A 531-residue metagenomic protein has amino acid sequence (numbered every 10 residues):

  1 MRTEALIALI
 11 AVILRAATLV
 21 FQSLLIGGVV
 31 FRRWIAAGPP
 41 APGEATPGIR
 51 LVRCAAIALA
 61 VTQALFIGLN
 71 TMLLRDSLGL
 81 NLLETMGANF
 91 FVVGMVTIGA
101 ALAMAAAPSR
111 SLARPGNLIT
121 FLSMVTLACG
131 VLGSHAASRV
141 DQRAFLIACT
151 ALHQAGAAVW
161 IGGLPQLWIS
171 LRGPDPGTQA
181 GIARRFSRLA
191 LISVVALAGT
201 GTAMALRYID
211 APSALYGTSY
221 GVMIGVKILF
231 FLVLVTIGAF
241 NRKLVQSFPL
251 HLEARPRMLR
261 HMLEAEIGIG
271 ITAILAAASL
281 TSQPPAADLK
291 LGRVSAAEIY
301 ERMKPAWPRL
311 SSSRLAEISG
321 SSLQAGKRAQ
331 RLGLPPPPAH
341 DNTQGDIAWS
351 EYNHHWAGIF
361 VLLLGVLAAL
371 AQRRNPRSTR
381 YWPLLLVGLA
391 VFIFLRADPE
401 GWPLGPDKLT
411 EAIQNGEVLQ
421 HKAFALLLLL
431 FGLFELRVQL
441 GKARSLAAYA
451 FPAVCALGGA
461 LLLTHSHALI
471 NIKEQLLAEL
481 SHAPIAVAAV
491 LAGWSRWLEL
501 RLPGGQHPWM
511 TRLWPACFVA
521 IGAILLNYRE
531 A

Functional and structural regions predicted by a protein language model:
M1-A348, L370-Y381, L436-G441, W494 (+1 more regions): Polytopic transmembrane helical bundles with strong interfacial aromatic enrichment
A306-Y352, A357-L370, R377-Q420, F424-L427 (+4 more regions): Polytopic alpha-helical membrane-helix bundles and their juxtamembrane interface segments in multi-pass membrane
